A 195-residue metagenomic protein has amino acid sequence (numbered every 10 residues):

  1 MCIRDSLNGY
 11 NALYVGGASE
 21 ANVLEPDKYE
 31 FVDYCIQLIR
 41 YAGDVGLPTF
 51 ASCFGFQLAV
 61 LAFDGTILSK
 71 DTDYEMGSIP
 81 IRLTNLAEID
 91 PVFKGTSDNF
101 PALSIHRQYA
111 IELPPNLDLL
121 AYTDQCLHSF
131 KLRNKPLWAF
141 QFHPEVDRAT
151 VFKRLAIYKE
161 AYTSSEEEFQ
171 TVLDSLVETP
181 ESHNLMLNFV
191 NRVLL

Functional and structural regions predicted by a protein language model:
R4-F50: Flexible gly/pro-rich beta->alpha loop and the following alpha-helix that scaffold active-site loops
D5-G9, L58-V60, I111-P114, F130-L132: Short loop/helix-cap segments at secondary-structure boundaries that form the rim of catalytic
G9, L68-M76: Short, electropositive alpha-helical surface patch
A18-S19, F56, R107, P144: Active-site metal-binding loops of divalent metal-dependent hydrolases
L24-D27, L61, D71: Conserved catalytic-core motifs of eukaryotic protein kinase domains, centered on the activation segment
Y29-D33, I67-L68, L120-A121, A156-Y158: Glycine-rich, phosphate-binding/catalytic loops in enzymes
A42-T66: Catalytic nucleophile loop
D44, L83-L195: Amide-donor transfer/coupling interface in amidating biosynthetic enzymes
